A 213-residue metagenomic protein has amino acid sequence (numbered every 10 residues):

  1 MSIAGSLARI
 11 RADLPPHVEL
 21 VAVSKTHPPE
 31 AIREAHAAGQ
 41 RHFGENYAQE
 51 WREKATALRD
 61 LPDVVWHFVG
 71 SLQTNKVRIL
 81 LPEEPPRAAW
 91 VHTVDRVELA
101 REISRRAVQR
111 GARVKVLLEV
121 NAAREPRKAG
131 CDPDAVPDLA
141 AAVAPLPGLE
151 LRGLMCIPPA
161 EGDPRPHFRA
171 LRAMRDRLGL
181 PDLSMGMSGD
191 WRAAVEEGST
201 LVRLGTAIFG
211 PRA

Functional and structural regions predicted by a protein language model:
M1-G189, V195-E197, P211-R212: Conserved alpha/beta-domain cores
S199-A213: Gly/Pro- and small hydrophobic-enriched strand-loop and loop-to-helix capping segments that sit at the rims
